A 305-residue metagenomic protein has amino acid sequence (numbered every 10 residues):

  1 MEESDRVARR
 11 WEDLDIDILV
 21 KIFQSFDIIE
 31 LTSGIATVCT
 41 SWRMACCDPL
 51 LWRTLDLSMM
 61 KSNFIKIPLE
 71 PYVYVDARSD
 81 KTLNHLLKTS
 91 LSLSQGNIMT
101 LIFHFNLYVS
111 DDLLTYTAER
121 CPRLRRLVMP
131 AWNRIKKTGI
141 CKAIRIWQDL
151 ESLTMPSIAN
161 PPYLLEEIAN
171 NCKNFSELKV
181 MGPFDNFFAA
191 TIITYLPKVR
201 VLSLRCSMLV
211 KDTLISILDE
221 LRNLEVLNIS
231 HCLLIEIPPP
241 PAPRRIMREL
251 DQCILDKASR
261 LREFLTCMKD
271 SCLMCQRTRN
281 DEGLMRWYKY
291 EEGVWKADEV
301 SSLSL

Functional and structural regions predicted by a protein language model:
M1-L305: The conserved beta-strand core of Leucine-Rich Repeat
